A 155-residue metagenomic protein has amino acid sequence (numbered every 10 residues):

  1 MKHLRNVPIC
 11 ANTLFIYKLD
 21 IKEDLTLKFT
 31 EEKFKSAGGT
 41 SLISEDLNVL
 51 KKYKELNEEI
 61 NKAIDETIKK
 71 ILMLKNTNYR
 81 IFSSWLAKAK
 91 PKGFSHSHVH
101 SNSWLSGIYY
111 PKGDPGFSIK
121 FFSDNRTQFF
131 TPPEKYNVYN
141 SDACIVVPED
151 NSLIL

Functional and structural regions predicted by a protein language model:
M1-K75, F94: Non-heme Fe(II)/2-oxoglutarate
A11-T13, R80, S103-L105: Residues at beta-strand starts and edge strands
L14, S83, S118: A residue-level signal for beta-strand positions that form part of recognition/binding surfaces within mature
L19-D20, S84, A89, Y110: Structured loops at beta-to-helix junctions and adjacent beta-edge loops in soluble globular domains
D20-K28, Y53-E55, R80-S83, A143-N151: Solvent-exposed, well-ordered amphipathic alpha-helical segments that flank/support binding or catalytic loops
M73-S84, F121: A short coil-to-beta-strand element that immediately follows conserved catalytic motifs
A89-L155: Catalytic core of non-heme Fe(II) oxygenases with the double-stranded beta-helix
